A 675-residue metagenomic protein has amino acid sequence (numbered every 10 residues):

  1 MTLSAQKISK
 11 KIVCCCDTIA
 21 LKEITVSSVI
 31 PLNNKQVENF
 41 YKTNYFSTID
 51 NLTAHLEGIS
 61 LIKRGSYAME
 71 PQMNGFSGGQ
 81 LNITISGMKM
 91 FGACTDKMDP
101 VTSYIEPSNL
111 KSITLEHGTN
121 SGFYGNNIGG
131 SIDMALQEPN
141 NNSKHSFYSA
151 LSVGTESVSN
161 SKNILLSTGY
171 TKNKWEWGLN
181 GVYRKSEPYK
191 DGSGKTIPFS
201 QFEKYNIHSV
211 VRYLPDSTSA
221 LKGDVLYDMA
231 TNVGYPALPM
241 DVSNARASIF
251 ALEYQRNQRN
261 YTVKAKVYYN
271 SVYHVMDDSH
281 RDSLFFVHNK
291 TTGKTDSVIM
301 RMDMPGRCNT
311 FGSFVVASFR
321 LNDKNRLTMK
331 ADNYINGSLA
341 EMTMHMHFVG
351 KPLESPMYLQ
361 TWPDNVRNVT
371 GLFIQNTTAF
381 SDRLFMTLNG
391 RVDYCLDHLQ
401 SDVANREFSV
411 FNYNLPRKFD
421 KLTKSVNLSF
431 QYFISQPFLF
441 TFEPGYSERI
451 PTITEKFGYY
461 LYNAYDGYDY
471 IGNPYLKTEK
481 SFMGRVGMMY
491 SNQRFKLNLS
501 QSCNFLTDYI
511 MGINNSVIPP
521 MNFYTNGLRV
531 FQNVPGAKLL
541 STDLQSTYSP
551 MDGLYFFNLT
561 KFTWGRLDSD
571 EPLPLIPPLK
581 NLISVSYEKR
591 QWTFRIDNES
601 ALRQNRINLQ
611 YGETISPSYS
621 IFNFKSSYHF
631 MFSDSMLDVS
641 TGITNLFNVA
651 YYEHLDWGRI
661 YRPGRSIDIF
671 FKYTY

Functional and structural regions predicted by a protein language model:
K7, S186-E187, G194, P198-S200 (+6 more regions): Flexible loop and strand-edge segments within Gram-negative outer membrane beta-barrel domains
K11-V13, E23, Y45-T53, M69-Q72 (+5 more regions): N-terminal periplasmic accessory domains that precede and gate Gram-negative outer-membrane beta-barrel machines
K89-G118: Short acidic/polar hinge/loop motifs at secondary-structure boundaries that mediate gating or recognition
S108-S112, S121-S193, S200-N206: Outer-membrane beta-barrel translocator/receptor signature
S159-K185, K195-T231, V242-N260, A317-D323 (+3 more regions): Transmembrane beta-barrel wall of Gram-negative outer-membrane proteins
M229-T231, S271-V275, L339, M344 (+8 more regions): Surface-exposed extracellular loop regions of Gram-negative outer-membrane beta-barrel proteins, predominantly
L238-Q258, G306, T361-R367, N414-F433 (+7 more regions): Outer-membrane beta-barrel signature, preferentially recognizing the C-terminal barrel domain of Gram-negative
D323, F380-D382, M386, Y394-C395 (+4 more regions): Gram-negative outer-membrane beta-barrel transporters
